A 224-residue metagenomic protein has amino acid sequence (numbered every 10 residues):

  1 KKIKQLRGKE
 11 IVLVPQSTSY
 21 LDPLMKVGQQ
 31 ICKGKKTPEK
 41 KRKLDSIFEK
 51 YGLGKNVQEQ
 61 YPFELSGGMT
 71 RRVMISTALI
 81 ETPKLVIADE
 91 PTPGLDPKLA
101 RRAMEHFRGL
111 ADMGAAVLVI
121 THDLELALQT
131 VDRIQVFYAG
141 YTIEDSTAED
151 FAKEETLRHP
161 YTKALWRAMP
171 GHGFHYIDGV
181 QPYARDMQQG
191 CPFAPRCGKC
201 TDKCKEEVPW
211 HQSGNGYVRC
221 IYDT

Functional and structural regions predicted by a protein language model:
K1-V12, F151-E155, M187-Q188: ABC ATPase NBD coupling module
S17, P23-T37: Q-loop/switch helix immediately C-terminal to the Walker
Y61-L65, M69: Conserved ABC ATPase signature
I80-K84: A short, proline-enriched helix->beta-strand linker immediately N-terminal to the Walker B motif in ABC-type P-loop
V86-D89: Catalytic Walker B motif of ABC-type/P-loop ATPase nucleotide-binding domains
L95-G173: P-loop NTP-binding/switch modules centered on Walker-like glycine-rich loops
T147-T224: Short catalytic/signature loops enriched in Gly
